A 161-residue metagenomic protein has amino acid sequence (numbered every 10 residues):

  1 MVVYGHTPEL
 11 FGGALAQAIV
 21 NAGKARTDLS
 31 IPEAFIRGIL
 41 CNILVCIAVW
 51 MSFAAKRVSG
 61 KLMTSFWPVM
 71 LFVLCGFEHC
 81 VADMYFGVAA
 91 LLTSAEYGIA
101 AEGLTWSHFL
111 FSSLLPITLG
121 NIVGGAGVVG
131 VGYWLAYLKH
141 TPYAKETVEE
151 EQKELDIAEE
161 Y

Functional and structural regions predicted by a protein language model:
M1-Y161: Alpha-helical transmembrane segments and their helix-helix packing motifs
